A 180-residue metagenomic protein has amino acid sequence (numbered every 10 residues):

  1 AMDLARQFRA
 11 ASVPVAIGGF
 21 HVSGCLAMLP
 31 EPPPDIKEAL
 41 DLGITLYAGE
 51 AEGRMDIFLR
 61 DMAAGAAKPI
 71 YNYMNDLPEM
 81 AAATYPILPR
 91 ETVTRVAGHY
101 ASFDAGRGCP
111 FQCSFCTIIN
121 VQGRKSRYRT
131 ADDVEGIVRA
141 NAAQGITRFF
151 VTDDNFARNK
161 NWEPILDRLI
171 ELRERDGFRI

Functional and structural regions predicted by a protein language model:
A1-A81: Glycine-rich beta-alpha loop elements in corrinoid/cobalamin-binding modules across cobalamin-dependent enzymes
A81-I180: Radical SAM [4Fe-4S] cluster-binding motif and immediate context
